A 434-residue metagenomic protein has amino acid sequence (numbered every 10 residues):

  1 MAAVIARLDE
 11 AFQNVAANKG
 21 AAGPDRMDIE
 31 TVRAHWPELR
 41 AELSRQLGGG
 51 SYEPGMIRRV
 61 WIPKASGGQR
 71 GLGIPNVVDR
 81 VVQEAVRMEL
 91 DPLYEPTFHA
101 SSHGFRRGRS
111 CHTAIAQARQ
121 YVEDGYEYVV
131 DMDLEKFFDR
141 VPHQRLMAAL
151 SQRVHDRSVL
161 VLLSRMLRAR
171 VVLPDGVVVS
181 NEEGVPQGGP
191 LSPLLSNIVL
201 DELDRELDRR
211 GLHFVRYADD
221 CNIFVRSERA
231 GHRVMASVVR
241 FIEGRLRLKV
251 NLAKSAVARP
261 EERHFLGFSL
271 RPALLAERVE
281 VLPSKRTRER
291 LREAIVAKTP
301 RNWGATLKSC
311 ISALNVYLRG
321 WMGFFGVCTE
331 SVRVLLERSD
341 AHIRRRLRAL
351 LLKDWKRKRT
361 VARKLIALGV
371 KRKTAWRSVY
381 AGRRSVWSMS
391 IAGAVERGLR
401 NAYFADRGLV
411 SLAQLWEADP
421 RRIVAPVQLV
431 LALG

Functional and structural regions predicted by a protein language model:
M1-T31, M88-S101: Charged boundary/loop elements
A3-A6, G55-V60, A65, V172 (+2 more regions): Core structural elements
N18-D25, A65, Y94-F98, Y126-Y128 (+6 more regions): Short acidic (Asp/Glu) and glycine-rich catalytic loops that position anionic groups and cofactors
W36: Extended, charge-enriched "interface" segments that sit outside catalytic cores
Q46-V60, A65, T97-E262: Conserved polymerase palm-domain catalytic core
R168, R245-A313, Y317-G320: A conserved non-catalytic segment of reverse transcriptases and RNA-directed RNA polymerases corresponding to the late
C310-K358, A362-I366: Non-catalytic, peripheral interaction segments enriched in hydrophobic/basic residues
H342-R344, L351-G434: Extended C-terminal regions of large enzymes
